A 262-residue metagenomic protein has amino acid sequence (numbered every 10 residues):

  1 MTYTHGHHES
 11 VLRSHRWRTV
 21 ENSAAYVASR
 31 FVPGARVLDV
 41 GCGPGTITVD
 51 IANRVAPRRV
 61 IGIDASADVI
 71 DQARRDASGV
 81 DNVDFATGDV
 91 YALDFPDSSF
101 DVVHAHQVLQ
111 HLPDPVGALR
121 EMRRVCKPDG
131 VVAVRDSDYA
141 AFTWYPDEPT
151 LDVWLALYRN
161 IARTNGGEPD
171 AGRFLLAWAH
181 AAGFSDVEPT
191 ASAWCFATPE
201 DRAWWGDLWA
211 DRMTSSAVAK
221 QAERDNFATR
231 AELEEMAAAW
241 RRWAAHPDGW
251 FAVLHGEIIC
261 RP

Functional and structural regions predicted by a protein language model:
M1-T19: Class I SAM-dependent methyltransferase Rossmann-like catalytic core, especially the SAM/SAH-binding loop
W17-P33, D50: Conserved alpha-helix/loop element of class I SAM-dependent methyltransferases that forms part of the SAM/SAH-binding
L38-V40, P44-A92: Class I SAM-dependent methyltransferase SAM/SAH-binding core
Y91-V102: A short acidic, Gly/Pro-enriched loop at the edge of an enzyme's catalytic core that lines a small-molecule cofactor
D101-D114: A short SAM/SAH-binding and catalytic strip from SAM-dependent methyltransferases
V116-V131: A short glycine-rich, Lys/Arg-flanked "PGG" loop and its adjoining helix->strand segment in the class I
A133-R202: Conserved catalytic/acceptor-binding region of the Class I
D186-P262: Conserved Class I S-adenosyl-L-methionine
